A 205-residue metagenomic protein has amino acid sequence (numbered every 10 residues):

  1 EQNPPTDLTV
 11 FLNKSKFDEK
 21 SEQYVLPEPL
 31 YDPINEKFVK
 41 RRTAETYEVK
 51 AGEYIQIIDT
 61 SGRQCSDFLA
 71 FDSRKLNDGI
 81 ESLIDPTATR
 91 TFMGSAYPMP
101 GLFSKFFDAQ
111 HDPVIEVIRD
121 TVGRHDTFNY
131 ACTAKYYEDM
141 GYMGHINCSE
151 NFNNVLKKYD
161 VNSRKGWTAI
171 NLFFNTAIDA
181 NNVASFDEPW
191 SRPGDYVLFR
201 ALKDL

Functional and structural regions predicted by a protein language model:
E1-L205: Acidic, Ser/Thr/Pro
